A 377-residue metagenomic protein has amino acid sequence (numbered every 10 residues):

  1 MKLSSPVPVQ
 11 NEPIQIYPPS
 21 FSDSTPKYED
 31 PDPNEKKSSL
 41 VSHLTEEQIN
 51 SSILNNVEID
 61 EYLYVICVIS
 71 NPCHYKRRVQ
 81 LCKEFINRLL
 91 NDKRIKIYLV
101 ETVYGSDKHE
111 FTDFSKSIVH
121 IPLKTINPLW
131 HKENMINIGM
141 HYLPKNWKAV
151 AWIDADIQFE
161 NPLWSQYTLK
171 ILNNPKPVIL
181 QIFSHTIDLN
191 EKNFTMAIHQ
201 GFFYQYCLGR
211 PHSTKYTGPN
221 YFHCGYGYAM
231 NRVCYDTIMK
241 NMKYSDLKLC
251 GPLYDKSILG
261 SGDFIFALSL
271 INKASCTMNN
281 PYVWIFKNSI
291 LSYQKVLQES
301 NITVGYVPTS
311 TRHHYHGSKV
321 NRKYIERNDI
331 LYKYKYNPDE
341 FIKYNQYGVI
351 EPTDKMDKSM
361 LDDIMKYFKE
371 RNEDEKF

Functional and structural regions predicted by a protein language model:
P6-P8, P13-S51, N56-D60, N71-F85 (+1 more regions): C-terminal catalytic/acceptor-binding lobe
E61-C67, L89, I95-L99: Hydrophobic targeting segments
I69-H74, R88-L90, V100-D113, I157: A conserved acidic beta->alpha catalytic loop
V100, L180-H185, V307, H314: Short glycine/serine/threonine-enriched helix-capping/active-site loop that flanks the nucleotide-sugar donor pocket
V103-W147: Active-site-proximal specificity loops/subdomain of glycosyltransferases
N146-E160: Short beta-strand-to-loop acidic/aromatic patch adjacent to the donor-nucleotide binding site
W147, P175-V178, I302: Short, high-confidence coil segments that cap the C-terminus of an alpha-helix and link into the following beta-strand
E160-D255, L259-S261, A267-N272: Conserved catalytic core of nucleotide-sugar-dependent glycosyltransferases
